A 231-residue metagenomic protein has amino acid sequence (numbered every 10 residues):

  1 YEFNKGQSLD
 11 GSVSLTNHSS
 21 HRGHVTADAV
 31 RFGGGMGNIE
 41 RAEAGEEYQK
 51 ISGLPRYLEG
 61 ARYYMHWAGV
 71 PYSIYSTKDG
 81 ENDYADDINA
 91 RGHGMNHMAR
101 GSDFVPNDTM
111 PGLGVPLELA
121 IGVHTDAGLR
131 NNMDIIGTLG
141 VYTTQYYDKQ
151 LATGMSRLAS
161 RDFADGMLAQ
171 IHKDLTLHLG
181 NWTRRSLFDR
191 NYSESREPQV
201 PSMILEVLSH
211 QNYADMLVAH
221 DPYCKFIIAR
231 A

Functional and structural regions predicted by a protein language model:
Y1-S8: Extracellular carbohydrate recognition and processing domains and analogous Trp-centered ligand-binding platforms
L9, G33-G35, G122-K149, H178-A231: Active-site-adjacent mobile loop/cap segments within catalytic or ligand-binding domains
V13-H24: Short beta-strand-plus-loop segments that form exposed binding edges in beta-rich domains
N17, G34, Y64-Y72, N96-P106 (+4 more regions): Sec/Tat-exported extracytoplasmic proteins
S20, A44-S52, T77-A85, Y147-L158 (+2 more regions): Second-shell loop/turn segments in exported
T26, G53, Y57, A61 (+4 more regions): Stable alpha-helical elements in mature extracytoplasmic
I39-I136: Catalytic-core regions of hydrolytic enzymes
S156-F188, R196: Active-site-adjacent substrate-binding region of metalloamidase/peptidase-like peptide-processing proteins
